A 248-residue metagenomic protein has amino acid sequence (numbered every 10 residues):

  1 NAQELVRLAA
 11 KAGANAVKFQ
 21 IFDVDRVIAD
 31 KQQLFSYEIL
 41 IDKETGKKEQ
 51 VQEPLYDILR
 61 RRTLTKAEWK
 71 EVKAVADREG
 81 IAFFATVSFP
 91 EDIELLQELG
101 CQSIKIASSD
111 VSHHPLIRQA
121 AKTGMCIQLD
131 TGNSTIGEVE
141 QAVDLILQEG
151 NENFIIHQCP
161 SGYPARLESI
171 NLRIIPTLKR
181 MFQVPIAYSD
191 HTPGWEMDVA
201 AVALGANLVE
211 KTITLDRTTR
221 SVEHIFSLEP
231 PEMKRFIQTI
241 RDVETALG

Functional and structural regions predicted by a protein language model:
N1-G248: Catalytic cores and adjacent flexible loops of soluble metabolic enzymes that perform enolate/carbanion chemistry on
